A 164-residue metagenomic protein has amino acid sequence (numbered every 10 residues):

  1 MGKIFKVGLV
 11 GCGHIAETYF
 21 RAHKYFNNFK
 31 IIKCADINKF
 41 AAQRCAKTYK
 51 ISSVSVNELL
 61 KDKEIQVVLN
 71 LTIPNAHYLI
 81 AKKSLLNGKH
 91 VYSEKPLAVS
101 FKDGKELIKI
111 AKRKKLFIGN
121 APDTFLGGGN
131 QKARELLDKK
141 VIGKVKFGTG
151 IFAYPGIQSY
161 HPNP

Functional and structural regions predicted by a protein language model:
M1-Y49: N-terminal Rossmann-like dinucleotide-binding module
F26, D62-K63, G127: Acidic-histidine catalytic/liganding microenvironments
N28, E64, V141-K144: Glycine-centered tight turns that cap/initiate beta-strands
I32, Q66, K146: Conserved acidic residues
I51-I110: Beta-loop-alpha module in the N-terminal Rossmann-like domain of NAD(P)-dependent dehydrogenases, especially those
E106-T124, G143-T149: Rossmann-fold dehydrogenase core element
T124-P164: Predominantly a Rossmann-like dinucleotide-binding segment in NAD(P)-dependent oxidoreductases
